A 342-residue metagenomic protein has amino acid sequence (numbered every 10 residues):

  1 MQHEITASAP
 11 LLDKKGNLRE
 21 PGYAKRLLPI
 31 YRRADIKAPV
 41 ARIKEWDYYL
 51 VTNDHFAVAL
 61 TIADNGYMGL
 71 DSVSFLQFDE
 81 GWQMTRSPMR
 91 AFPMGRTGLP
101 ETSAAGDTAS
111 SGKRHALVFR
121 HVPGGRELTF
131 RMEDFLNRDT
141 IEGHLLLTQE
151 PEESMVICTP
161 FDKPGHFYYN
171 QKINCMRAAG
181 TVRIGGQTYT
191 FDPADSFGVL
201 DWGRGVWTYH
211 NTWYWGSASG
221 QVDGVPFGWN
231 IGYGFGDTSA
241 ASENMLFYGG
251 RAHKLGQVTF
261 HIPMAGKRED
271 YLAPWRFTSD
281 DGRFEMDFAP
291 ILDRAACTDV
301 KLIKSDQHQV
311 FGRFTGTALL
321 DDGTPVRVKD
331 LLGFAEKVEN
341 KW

Functional and structural regions predicted by a protein language model:
M1-W342: Structured soluble/peripheral alpha/beta segments that form catalytic or ligand/cofactor-binding pockets
